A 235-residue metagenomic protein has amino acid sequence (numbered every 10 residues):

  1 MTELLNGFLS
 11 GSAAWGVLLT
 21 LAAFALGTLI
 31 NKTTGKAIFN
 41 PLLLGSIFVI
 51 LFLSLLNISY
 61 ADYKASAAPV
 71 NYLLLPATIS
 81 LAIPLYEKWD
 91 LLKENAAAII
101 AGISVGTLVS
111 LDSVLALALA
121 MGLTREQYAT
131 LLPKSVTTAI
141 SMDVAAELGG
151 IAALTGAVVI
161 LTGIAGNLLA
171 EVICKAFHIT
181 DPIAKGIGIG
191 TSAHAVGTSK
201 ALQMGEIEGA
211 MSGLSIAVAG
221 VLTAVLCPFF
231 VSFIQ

Functional and structural regions predicted by a protein language model:
E3-P84, L91-G102, G106: Helical membrane-embedded segments and adjacent short helical loop/helix-boundary regions of multi-pass membrane
A13-T20, W89-V114, G156-A165, S215-G220: Entry/N-cap segments of selected transmembrane alpha helices and their immediately preceding amphipathic helices
K32, S54, L119, A146-E147 (+3 more regions): Transmembrane helix-loop junction
L43-L55, L75-S80, A101-V114, L132-M142 (+2 more regions): Small-residue-rich segments of transmembrane alpha-helices in multi-pass membrane proteins, especially helix faces
P84-A96, L119-A120, D143-L161, S232-F233: Helix-loop-helix hairpins and the membrane-proximal interhelical loops of multi-pass alpha-helical transport proteins
A101-A139, T162-I179: Transmembrane alpha-helices that form the ion-translocation and gating core of multi-pass ion transport proteins
R125-L154, V158-T162, A176, T180-V218: Alpha-helical membrane segments and immediately flanking helix-loop junctions that form or couple to the substrate/ion
L226-Q235: Juxtamembrane boundary at the C-terminal end of a transmembrane helix
